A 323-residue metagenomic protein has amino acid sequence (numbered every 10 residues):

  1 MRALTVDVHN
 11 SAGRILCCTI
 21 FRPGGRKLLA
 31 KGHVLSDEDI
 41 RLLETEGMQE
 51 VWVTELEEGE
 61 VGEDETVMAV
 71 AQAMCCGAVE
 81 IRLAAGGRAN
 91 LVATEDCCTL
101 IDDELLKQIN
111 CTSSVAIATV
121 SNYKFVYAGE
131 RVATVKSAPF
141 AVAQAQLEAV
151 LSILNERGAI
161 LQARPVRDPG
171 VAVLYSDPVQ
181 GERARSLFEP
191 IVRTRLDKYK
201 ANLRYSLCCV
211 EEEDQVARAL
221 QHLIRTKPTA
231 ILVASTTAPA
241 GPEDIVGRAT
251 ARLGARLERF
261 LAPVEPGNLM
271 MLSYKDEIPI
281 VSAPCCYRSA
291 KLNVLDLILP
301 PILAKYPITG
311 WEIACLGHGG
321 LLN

Functional and structural regions predicted by a protein language model:
M1-V142: Phosphate-interaction motifs
V8-H9, G13, K27, I81-A84 (+5 more regions): Solvent-exposed alpha-helices and their adjacent loops that cap or buttress functional pockets in soluble metabolic
K31, T94-E95, V135-A138, L174-P178 (+4 more regions): Fold-independent oxyanion-binding glycine-rich loops and adjacent beta-strand/coil segments at enzyme active sites
T45-Q49, Q72-V79, A128-S137, D197 (+4 more regions): Generic secondary-structure signature for well-ordered alpha-helical cores
M48-Q49, G86, A128-E130, V166-V171 (+2 more regions): Short coil/turn connectors at secondary-structure junctions
V53, V79-A84, V142-Q144, N202-S206 (+1 more regions): Flexible, glycine/charged-enriched surface loops at secondary-structure junctions
F140-A230: Phosphate-binding glycine-rich loops and their immediate beta-loop-alpha structural context
R204-N323: Short glycine/threonine-rich loop/turn motifs
